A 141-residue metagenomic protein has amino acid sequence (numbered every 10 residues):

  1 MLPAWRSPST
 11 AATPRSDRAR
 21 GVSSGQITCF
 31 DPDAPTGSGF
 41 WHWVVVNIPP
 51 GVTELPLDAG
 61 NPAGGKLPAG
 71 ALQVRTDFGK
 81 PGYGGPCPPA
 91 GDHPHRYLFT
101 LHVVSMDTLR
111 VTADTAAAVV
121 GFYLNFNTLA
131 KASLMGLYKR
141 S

Functional and structural regions predicted by a protein language model:
M1-S141: N-terminus-centered regions that define maturation/targeting leaders and the start of the first functional domain
